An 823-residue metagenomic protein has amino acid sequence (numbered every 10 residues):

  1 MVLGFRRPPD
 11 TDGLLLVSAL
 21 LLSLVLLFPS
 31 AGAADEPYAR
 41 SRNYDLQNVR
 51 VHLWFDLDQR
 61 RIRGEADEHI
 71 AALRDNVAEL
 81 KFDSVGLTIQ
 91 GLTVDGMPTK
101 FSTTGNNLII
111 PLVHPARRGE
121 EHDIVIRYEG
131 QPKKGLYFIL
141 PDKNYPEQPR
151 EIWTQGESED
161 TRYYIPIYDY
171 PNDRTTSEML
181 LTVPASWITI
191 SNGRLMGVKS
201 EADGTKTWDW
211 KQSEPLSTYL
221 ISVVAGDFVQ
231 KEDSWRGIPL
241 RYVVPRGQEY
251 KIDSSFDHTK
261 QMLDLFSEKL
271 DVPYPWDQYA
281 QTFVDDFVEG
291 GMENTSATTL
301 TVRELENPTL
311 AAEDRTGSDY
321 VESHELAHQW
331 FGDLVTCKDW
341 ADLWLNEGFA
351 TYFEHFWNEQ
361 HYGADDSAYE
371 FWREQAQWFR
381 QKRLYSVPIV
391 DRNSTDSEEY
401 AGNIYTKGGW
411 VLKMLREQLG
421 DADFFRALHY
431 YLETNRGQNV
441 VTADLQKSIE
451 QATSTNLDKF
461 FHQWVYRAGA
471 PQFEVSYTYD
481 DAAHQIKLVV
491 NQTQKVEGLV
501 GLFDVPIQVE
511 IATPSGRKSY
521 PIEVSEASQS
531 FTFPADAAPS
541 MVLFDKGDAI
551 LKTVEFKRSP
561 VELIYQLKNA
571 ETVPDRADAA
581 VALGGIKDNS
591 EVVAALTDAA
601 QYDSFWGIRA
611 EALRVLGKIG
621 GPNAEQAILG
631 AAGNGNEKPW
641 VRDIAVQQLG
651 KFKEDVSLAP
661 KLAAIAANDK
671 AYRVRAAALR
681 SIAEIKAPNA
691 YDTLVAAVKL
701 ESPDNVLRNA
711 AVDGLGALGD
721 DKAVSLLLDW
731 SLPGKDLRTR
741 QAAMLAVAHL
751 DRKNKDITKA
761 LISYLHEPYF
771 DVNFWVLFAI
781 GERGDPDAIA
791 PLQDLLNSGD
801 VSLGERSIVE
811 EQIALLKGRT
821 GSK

Functional and structural regions predicted by a protein language model:
M1-D12: N-terminal secretory signal peptides that target proteins for export/translocation
V17-L27: Bacterial N-terminal signal peptides
S30-D277, A401-G402, E417-L419, N435 (+5 more regions): Acidic/His-enriched low-complexity segments
W210, Y242-V490: Hydrophobic alpha-helical and helix-loop surface patches within well-folded domains that function as non-catalytic
R246, A327, A422, N435-K618 (+3 more regions): Non-catalytic accessory/interaction domains
D548-K552, P574-D588, D598, G607-G621 (+11 more regions): Structural detector for internal amphipathic alpha-helices that build alpha-solenoid repeat scaffolds
F556-L567, N589-Q601, G621-N634, K653-A667 (+5 more regions): Amphipathic alpha-helical scaffolding segments comprising HEAT/armadillo-like alpha-solenoid repeats
E571-T572, S604-F605, N636-K638, K670-A671 (+4 more regions): Short inter-helical turns and helix N-cap capping residues of alpha-solenoid HEAT/ARM repeat scaffolds
